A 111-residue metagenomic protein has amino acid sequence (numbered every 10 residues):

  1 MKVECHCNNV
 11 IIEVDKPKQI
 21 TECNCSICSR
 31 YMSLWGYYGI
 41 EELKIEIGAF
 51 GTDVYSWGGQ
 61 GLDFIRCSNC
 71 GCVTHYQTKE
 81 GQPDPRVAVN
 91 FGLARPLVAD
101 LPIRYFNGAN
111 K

Functional and structural regions predicted by a protein language model:
M1-E4, N9-K111: A short Gly-Trp-Pro
